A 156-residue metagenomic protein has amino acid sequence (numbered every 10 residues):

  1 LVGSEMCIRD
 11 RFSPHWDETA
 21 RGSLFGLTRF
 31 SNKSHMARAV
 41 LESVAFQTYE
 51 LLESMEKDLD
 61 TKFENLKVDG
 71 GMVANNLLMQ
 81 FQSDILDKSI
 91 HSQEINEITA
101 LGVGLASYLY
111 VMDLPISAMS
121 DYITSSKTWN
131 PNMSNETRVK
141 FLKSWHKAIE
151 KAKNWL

Functional and structural regions predicted by a protein language model:
S4, R9-I95, T99: Activation-segment/catalytic-loop signature of the eukaryotic protein kinase fold
T48, S107-M112: Internal hydrophobic alpha-helix adjacent to the cofactor/substrate pocket in enzyme cavities
N75, L105, S134-R138: Short, structured coil/loop segments at alpha-helix boundaries
V111-L156: Acidic, glycine/GT-rich loop-and beta-edge segments that sit at the periphery of enzyme/chaperone cores
